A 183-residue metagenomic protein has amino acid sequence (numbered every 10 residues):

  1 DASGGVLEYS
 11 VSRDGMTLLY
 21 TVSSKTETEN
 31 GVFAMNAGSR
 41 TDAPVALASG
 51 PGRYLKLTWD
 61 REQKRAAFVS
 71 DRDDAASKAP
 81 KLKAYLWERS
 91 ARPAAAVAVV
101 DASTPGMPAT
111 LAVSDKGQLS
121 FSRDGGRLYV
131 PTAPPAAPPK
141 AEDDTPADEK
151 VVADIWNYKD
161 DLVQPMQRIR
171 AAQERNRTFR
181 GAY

Functional and structural regions predicted by a protein language model:
D1-Y183: Beta-propeller folds
